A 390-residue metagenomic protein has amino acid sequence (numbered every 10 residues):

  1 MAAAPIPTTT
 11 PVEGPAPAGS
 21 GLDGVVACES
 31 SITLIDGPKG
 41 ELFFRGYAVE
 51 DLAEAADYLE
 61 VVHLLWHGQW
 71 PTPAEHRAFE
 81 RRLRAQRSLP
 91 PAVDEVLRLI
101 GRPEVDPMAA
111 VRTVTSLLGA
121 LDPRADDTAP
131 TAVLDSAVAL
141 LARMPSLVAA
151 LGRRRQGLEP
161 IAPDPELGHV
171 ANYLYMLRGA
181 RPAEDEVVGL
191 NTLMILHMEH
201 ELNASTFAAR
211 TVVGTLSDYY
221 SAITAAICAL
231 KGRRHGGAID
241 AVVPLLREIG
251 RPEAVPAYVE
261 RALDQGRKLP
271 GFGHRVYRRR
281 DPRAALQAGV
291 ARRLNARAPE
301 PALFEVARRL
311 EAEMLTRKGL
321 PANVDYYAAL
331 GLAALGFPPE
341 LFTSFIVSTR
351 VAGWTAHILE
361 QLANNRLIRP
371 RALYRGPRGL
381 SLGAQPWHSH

Functional and structural regions predicted by a protein language model:
A2-H390: Hydrophobic alpha-helical bundle cores within soluble ligand-binding/oligomerization subdomains
